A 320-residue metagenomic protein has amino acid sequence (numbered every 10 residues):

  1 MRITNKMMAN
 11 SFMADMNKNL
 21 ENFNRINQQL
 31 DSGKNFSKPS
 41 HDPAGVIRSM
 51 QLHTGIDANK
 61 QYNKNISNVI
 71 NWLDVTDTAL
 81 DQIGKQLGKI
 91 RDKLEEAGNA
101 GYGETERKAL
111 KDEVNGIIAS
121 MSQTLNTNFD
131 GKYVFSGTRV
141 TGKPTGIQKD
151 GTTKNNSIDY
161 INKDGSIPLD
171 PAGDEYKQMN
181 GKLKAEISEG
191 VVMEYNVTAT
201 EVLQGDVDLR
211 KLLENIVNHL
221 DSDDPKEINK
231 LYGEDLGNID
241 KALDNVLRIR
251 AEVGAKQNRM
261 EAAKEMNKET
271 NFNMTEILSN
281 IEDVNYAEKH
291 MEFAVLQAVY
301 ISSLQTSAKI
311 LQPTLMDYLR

Functional and structural regions predicted by a protein language model:
M1-T141, N218-R320: Amphipathic alpha-helical polymerization modules
S49, K154-N156, Q204-D206, L212-I216 (+1 more regions): Short, low-complexity, polar/charged sequence segments that are solvent-exposed and flexible
R91-D208, L315-R320: Amphipathic alpha-helical coiled-coil/heptad-repeat segments
A185-G237, K241: Aromatic-anchored, glycine/proline-accented short structural segments that stabilize local strand-turns or short
